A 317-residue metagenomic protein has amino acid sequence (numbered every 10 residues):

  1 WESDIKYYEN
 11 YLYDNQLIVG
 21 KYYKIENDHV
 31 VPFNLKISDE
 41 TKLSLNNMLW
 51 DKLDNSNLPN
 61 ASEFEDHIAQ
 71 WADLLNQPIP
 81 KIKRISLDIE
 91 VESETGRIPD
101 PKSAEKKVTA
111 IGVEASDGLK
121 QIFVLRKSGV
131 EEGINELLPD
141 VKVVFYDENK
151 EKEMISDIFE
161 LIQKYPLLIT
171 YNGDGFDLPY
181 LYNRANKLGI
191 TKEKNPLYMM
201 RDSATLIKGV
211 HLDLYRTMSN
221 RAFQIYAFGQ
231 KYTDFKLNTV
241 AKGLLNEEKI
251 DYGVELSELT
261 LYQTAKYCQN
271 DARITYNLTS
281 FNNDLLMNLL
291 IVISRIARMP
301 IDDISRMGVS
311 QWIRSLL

Functional and structural regions predicted by a protein language model:
W1-R221, F228-L317: The two-metal-ion catalytic cores of nucleic-acid processing enzymes
